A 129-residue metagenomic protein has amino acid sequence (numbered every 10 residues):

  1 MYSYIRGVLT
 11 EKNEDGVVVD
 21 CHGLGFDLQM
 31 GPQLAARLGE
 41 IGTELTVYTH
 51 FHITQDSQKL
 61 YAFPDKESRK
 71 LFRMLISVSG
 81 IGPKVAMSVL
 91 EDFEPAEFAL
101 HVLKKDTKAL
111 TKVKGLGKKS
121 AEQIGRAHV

Functional and structural regions predicted by a protein language model:
M1-S77: Structure-specific DNA junction-binding interface
A127-V129: Conserved small/polar residues in nucleotide/adenosyl-binding loops
